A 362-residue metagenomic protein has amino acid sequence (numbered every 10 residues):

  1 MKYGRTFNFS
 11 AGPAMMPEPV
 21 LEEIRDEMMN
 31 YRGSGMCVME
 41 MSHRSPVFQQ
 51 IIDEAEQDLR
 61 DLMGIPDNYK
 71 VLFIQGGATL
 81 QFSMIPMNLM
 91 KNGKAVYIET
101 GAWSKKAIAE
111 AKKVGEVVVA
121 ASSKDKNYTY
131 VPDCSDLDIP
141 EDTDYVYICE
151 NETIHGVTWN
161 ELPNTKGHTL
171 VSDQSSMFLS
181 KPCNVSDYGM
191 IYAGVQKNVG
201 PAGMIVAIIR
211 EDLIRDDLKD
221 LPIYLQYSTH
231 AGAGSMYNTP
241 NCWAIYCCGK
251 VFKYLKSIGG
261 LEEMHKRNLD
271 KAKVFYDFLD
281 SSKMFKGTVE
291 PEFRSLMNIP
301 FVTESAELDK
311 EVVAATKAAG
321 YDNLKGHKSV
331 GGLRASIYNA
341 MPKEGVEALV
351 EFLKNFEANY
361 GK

Functional and structural regions predicted by a protein language model:
M1, T6, A318, G331-K362: PLP-dependent enzyme catalytic core of the Aspartate aminotransferase-like
R5-E56: A glycine-/small-polar-enriched, mobile loop at the entrance of the PLP active site in fold-type I
G12, A111, S123-F178: Active-site phosphate-binding strand-loop segment of PLP-dependent enzymes
S34-Q81, N88, A102, E110: Conserved N-terminal alpha-helix of the aminotransferase class I/II PLP-enzyme fold
T79-V146: PLP-dependent aminotransferase-like
M190, V195-Y276, E290, N359-K362: Active-site C-terminal subdomain of aminotransferase-like
F285-T316: Conserved PLP-binding catalytic core of the aspartate aminotransferase-like
